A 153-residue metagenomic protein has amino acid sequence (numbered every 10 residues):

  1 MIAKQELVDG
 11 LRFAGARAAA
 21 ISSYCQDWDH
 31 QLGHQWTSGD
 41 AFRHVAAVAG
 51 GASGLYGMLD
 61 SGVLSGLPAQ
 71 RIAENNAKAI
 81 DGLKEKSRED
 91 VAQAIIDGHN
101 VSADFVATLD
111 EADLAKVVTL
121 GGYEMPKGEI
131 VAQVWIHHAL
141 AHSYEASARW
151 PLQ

Functional and structural regions predicted by a protein language model:
M1-E6, P151-Q153: Iron-associated oxidoreductase/ferritin-like identity signal
A3, G33, I80-S87, Y123-K127: Short amphipathic alpha-helical segments at helix-loop
Q5-V8, R12, S53, A73 (+2 more regions): Generic detector of well-ordered alpha-helical segments enriched in charged/polar residues, highlighting helical
E6-Q35: Long, hydrophobic N-terminal alpha-helical segment
L7-G10, A14-A18, V48, A52 (+4 more regions): Alpha-helical packing segments of well-folded alpha/beta enzyme cores
A16, A20-S23, G50-G57, N100-L114 (+1 more regions): Charged/polar positions within long, soluble alpha-helices
D27-E74, V117-Q153: Short, contiguous alpha-helical
N75-A115, I130-W135: Acidic/histidine-rich alpha-helical segments that form the ligand environment of transition-metal centers
